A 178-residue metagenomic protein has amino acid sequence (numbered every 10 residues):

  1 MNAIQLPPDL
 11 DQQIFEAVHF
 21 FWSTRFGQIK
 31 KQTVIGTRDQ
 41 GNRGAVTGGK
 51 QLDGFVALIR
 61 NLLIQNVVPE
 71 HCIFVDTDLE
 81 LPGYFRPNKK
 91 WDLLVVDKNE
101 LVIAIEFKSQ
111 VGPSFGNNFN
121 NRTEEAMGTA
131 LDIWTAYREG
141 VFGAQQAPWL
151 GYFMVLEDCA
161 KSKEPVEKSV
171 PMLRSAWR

Functional and structural regions predicted by a protein language model:
M1-V75: Interdomain/boundary linker segments immediately adjacent to catalytic/signaling cores
T47, F85, N117-E125, P171-M172: Alpha-helix N-cap and loop-to-helix initiation/capping positions
F55, I59-V67, A130-Y137, L173-R178: Hydrophobic, Leu/Ile/Phe/Ala-enriched alpha-helical segments that form helix-helix packing faces
N61-E70, V96-L101, T135-Q145: Secondary-structure boundary elements
C72-K98: Active-site metal-binding core of divalent-cation-utilizing nuclease and nuclease-like domains
L93-V95, I103-S109, A126: Conserved catalytic cores of phosphodiester-cleaving nucleases, focusing on short active-site segments
S109-P165: Catalytic cores of nucleic-acid endonucleases
S162-R178: Non-catalytic C-terminal interaction segments of nucleic acid-processing enzymes
